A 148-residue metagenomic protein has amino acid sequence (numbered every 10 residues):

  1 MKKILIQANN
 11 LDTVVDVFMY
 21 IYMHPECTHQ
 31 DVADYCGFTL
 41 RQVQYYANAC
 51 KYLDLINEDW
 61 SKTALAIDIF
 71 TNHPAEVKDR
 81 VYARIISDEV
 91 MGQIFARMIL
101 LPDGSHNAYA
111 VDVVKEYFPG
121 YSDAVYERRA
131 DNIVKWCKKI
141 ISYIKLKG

Functional and structural regions predicted by a protein language model:
M1-G148: Donor-sugar nucleotide-binding helix/loop cap in glycosyltransferases
